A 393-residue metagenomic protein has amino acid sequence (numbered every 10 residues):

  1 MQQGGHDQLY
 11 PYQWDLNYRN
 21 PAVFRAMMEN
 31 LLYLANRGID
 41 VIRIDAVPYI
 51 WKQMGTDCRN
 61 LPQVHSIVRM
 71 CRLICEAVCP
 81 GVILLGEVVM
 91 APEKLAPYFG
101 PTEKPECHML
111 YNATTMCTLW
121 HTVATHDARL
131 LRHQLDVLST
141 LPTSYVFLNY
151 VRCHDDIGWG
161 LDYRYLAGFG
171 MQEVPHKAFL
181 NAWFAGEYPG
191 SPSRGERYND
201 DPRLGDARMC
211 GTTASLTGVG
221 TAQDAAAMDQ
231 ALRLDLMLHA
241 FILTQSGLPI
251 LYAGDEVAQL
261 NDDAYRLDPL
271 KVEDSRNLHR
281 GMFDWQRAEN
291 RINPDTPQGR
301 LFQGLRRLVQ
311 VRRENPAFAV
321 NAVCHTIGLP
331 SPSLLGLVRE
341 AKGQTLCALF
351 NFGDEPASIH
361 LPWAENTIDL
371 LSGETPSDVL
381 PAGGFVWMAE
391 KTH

Functional and structural regions predicted by a protein language model:
M1-N366, L370-H393: Active-site and adjacent substrate-binding regions of carbohydrate-active enzymes
